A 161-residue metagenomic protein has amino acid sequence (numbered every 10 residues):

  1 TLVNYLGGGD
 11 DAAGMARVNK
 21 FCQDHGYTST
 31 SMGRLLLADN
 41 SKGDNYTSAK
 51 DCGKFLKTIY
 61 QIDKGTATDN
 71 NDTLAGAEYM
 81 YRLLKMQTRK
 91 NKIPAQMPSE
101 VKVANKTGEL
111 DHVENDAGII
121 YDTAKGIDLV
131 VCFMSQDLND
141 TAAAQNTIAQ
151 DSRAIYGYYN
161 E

Functional and structural regions predicted by a protein language model:
T1-I62: Mid-domain, small-residue-enriched loop/turn segments at the edges of structured enzyme/sensor domains
G7, K57-K92, Q96-E161: Structured C-terminal helix/loop/strand segments within mature extracytoplasmic catalytic/sensor domains
